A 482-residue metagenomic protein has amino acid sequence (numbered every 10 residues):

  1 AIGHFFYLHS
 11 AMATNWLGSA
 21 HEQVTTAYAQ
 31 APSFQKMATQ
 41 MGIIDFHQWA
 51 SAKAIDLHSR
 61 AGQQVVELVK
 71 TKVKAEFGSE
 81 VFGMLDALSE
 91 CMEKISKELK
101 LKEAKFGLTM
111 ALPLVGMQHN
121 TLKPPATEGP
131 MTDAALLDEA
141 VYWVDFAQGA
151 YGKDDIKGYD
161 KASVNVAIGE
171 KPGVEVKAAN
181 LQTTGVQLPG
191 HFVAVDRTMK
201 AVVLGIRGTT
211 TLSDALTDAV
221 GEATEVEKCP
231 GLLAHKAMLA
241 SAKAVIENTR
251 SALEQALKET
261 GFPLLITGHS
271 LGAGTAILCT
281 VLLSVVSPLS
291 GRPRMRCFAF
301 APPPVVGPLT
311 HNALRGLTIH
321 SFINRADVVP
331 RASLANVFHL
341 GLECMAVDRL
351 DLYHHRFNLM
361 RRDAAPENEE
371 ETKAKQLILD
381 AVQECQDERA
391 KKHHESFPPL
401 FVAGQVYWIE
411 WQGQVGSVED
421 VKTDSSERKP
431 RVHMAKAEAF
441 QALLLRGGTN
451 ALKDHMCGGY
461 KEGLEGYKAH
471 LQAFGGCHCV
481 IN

Functional and structural regions predicted by a protein language model:
A1-Y7: Low-complexity, disordered terminal segments
H9-T267, L271-N482: Non-catalytic, mobile gating and regulatory segments of ester bond hydrolases
